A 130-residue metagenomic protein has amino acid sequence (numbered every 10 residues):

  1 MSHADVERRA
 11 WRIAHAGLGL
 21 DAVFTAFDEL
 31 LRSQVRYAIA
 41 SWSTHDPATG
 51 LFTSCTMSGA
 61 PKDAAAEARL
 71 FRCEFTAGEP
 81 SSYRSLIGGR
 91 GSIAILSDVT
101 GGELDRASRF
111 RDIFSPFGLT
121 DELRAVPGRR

Functional and structural regions predicted by a protein language model:
S2-R130: Regulatory input/activation interfaces that engage signals or partners
